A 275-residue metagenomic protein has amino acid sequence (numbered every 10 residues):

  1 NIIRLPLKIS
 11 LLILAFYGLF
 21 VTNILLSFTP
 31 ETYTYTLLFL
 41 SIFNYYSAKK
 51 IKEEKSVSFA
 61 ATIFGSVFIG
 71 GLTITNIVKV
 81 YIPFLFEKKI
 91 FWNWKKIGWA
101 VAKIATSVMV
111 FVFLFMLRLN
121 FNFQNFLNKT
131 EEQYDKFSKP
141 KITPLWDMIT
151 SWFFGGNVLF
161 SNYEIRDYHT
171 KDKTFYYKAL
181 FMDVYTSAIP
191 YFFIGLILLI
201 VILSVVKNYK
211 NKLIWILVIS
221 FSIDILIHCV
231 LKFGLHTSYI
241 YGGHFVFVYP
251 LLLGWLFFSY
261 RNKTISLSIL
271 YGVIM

Functional and structural regions predicted by a protein language model:
I2-L19, L37, W215, I219: Transmembrane-helix signature of polytopic, membrane-embedded enzymes that assemble or transfer cell-envelope glycans
F28-Y33: Short acidic/glycine- and proline-prone juxtamembrane loop motifs at membrane-interface regions of multi-pass membrane
Y35-K52, V248, L252: Specific aromatic-rich, kink-prone transmembrane helix
S56-L85: Membrane-interface alpha helices of multi-pass inner-membrane proteins
I77-S107: Perimembrane helix-loop-helix junctions
I97-V158: Aromatic-rich transmembrane-lumenal/periplasmic boundary elements in polytopic membrane proteins
Y168-Y176, S187-N211: Hydrophobic, aromatic-rich transmembrane alpha-helices and their immediate juxtamembrane boundary segments
Y260-M275: Signature aromatic-anchored transmembrane alpha helix within multi-pass, membrane-resident enzymes that catalyze glycan
